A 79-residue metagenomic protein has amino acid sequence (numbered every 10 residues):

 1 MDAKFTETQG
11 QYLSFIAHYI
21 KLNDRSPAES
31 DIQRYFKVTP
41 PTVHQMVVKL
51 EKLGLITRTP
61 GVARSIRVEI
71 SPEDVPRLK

Functional and structural regions predicted by a protein language model:
A3-Q9, A28, T59-K79: Short, cationic-aromatic polyanion-contact patches
H18-D24: Short helix-capping/hinge SLiMs at alpha-helix to coil transitions
S26-F36: A short alpha-helical element within helix-turn-helix/winged-helix DNA-binding domains across DNA-binding proteins
T39: Helix-turn-helix DNA-binding motif, specifically the short coil turn and the N-cap/start of the second
V47-V48: Short, hydrophobic-biased segments on the C-terminal half of alpha helices that form "recognition helices"
G54: Glycine-centered, phosphate/nucleic-acid-interacting loop/turn motifs that mediate DNA/RNA or nucleotide
